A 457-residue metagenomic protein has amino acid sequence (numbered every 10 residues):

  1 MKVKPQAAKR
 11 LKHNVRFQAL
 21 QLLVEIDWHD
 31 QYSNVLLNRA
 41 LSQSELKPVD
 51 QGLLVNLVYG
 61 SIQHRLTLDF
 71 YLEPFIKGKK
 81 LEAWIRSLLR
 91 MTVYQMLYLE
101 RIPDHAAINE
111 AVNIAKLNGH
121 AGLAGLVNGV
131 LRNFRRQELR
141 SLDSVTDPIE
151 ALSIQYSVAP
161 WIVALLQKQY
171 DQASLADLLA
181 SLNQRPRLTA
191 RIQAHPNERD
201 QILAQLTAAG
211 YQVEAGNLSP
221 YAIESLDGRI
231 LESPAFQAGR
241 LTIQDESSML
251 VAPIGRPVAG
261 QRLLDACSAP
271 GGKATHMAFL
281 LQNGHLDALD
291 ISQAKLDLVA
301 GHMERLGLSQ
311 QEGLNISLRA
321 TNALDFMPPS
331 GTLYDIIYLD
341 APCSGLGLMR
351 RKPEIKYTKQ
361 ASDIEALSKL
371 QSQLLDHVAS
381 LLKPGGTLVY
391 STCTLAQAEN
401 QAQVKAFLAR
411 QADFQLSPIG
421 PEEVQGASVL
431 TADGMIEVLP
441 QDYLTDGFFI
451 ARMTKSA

Functional and structural regions predicted by a protein language model:
M1-A457: S-adenosylmethionine
